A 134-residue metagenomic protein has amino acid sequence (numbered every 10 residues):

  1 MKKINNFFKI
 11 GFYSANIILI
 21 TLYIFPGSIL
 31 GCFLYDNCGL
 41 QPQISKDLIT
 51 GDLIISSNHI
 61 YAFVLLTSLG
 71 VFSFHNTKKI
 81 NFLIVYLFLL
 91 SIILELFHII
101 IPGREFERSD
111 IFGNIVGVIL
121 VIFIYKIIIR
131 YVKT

Functional and structural regions predicted by a protein language model:
M1-P102, F106-I111, I115, I119-T134: Bulky hydrophobic segments
